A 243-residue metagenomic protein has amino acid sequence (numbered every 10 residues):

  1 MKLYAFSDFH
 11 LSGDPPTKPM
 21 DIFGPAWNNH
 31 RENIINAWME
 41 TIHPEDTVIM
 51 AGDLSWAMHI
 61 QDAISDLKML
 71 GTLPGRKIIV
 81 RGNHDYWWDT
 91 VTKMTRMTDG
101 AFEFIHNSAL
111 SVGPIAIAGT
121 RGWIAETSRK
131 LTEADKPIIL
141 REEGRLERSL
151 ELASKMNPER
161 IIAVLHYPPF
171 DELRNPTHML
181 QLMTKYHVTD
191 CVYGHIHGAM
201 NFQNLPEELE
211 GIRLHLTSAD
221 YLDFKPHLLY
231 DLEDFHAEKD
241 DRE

Functional and structural regions predicted by a protein language model:
M1-N29, I35-A37, P44, T132-D135 (+1 more regions): Acidic, histidine-bearing metal-coordination/catalytic regions of metal-dependent phosphoesterases
M1-Y4, G13, A109-G119, P206-L214: Beta-strand-turn-beta hairpins that frame and shape the catalytic cleft of phosphate-ester-processing enzymes
L3-A5, V48-M50, I79, A163 (+1 more regions): Residue-level marker for buried hydrophobic side chains located in beta-strands that build the well-ordered beta-sheet
D8, G52-D53, G82-N83, H166 (+1 more regions): Active-site glycine-centered loops adjacent to acidic/histidine catalytic or metal-binding residues that shape
F9-D14, W88-R174, D234-E238: Conserved catalytic scaffold of divalent metal-dependent phosphoesterases
P15-V112, N175-V188, E210-S218: Core catalytic region of metal-dependent phosphoesterases/phosphodiesterases, especially metallo-beta-lactamase-like
N33-T47, G71, E133-Q203: His/acidic metal-ligating clusters that form di-metal
I78, P169-E238: Conserved beta-sheet core of the metallophosphoesterase superfamily
